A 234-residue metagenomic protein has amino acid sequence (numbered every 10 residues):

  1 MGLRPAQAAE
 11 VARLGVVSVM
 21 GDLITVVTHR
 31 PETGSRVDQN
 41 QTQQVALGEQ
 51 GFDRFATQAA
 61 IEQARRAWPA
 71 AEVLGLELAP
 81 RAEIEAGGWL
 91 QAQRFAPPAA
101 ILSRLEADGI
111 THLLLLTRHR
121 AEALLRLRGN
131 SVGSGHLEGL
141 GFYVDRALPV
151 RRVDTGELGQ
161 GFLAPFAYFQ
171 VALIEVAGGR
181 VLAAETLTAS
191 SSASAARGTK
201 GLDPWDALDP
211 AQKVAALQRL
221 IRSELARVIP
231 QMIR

Functional and structural regions predicted by a protein language model:
M1-T25, L124, G129-R234: C-terminal/domain-edge helix-coil "capping" segments
R30-P149, V153, F166-Q170, I174-A184: N-terminal segment of the mature soluble domain
